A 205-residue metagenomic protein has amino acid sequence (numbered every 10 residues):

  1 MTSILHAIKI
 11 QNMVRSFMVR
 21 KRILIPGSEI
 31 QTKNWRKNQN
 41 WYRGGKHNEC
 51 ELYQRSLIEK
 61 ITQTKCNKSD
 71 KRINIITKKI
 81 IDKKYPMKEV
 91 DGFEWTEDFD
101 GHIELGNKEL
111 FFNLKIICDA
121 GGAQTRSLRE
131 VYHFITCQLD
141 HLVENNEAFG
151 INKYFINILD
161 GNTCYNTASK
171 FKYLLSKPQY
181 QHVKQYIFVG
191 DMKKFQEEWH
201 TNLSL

Functional and structural regions predicted by a protein language model:
T2-P26, T32: Calmodulin-binding IQ motif alpha-helix
L5, G45, E49, Y53 (+3 more regions): Short, well-structured alpha-helical interface segments that form or flank functional binding sites
I30-E89: Acidic-basic catalytic patches of nuclease active cores, encompassing PD-(D/E)XK and other metal-cofactor nuclease
N34-K37, K108-K115: Glycine-rich, often proline-containing surface loops adjacent to acidic residues and nearby aromatics that form
Q54-K65, F134-N146, L175-P178, W199 (+1 more regions): Hydrophobic, Leu/Ile/Phe/Ala-enriched alpha-helical segments that form helix-helix packing faces
E94-F111: Active-site beta-strand-loop-beta-strand hairpin of nuclease catalytic cores that positions key catalytic residues
I116-N166: Catalytic cores of nucleic-acid endonucleases
F149-L205: Domain-level recognition of nuclease-like catalytic cores that cleave nucleotide substrates
